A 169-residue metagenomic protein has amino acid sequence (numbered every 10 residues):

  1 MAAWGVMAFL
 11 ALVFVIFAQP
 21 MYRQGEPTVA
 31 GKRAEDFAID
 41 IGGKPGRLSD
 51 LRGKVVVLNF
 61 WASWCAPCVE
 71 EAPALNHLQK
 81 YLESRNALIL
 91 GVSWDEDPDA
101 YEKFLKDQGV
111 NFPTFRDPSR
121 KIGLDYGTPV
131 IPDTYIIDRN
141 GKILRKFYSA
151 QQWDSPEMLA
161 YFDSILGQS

Functional and structural regions predicted by a protein language model:
M1-E35, S169: N-terminal targeting signals for export/organelle localization
D36-V56, Q79: A short beta-strand-turn-helix
F37, G46, F60-W61, F104 (+2 more regions): Conserved hydrophobic/aromatic "anchor" residues that stabilize well-ordered secondary structure elements
K54-V56, F60-W64, V130: Short pre-active-site segment immediately N-terminal to redox-active cysteine/selenocysteine motifs in thiol-based
V57-N59, G91, Y135-I136: Hydrophobic beta-strand core positions in alpha/beta domains
F60-H77: Conserved redox-active cysteine motifs that mediate thiol-disulfide chemistry, especially di-cysteine Cys-X(1-2)-Cys
E70, K80-S119, I131: Conserved segment of the thioredoxin-like fold in thiol-based oxidoreductases
K103-N111, R116-I165: Thiol/disulfide oxidoreductase modules built on the thioredoxin-like
